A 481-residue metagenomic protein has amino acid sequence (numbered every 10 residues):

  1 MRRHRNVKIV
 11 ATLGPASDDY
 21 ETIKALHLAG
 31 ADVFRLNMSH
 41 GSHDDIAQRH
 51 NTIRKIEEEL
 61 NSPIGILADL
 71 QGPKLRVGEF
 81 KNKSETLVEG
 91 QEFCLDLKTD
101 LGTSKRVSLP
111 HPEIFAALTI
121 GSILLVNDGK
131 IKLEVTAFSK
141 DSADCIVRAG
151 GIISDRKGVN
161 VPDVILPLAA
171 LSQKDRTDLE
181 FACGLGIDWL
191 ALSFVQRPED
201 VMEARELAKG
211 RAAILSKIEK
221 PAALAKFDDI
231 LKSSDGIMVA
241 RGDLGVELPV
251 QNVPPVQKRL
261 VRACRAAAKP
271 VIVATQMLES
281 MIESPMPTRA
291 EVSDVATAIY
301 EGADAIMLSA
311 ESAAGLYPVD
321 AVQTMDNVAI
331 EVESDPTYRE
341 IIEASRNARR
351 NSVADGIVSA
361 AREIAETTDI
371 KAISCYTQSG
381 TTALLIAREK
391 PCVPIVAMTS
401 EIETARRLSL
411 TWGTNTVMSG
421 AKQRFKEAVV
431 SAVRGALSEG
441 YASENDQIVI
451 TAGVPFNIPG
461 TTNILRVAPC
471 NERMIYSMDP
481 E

Functional and structural regions predicted by a protein language model:
M1-E481: Non-catalytic helical/linker scaffolds that mediate oligomerization, partner binding, and domain coupling around large
